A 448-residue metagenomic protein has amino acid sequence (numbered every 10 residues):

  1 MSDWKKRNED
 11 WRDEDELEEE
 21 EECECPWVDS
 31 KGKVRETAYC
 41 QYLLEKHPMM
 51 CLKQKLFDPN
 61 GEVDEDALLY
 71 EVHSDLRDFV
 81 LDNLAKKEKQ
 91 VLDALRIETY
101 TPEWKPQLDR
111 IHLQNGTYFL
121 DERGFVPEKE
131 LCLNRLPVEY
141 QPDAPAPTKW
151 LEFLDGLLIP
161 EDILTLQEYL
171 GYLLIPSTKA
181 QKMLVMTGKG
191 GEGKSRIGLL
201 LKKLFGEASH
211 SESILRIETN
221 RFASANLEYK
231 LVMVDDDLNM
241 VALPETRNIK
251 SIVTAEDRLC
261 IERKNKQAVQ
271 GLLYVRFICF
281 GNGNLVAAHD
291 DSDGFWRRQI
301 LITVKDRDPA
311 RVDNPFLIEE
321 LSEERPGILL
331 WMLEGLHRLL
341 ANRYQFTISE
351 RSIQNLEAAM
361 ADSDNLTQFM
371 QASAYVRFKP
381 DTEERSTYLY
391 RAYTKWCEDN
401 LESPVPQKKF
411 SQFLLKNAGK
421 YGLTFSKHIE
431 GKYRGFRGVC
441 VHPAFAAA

Functional and structural regions predicted by a protein language model:
M1-E21, F57-N83: Short, small/acidic-rich helices and loops at N termini and domain boundaries of DNA replication/processing enzymes
W11-L52, R77-E192, R196-A448: Feature primarily recognizes SF3-like P-loop helicase cores of small DNA viruses
